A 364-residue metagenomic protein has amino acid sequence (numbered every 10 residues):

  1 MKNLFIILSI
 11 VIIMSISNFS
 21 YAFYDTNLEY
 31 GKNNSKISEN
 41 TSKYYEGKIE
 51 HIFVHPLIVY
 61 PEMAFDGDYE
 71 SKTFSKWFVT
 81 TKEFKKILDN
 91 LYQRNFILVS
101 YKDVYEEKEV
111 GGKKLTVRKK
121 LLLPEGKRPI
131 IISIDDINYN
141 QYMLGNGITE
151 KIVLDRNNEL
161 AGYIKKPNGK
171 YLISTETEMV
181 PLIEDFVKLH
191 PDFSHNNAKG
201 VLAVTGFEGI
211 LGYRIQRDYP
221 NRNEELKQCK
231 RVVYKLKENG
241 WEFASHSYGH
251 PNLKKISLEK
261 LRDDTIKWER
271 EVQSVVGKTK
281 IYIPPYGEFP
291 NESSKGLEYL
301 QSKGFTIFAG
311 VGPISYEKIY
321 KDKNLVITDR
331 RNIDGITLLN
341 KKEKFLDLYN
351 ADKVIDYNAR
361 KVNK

Functional and structural regions predicted by a protein language model:
M1-K2, S17, T26, G31-S35: Generic cytosolic/nucleocytoplasmic N-terminal low-complexity/intrinsically disordered segments
K2-F23: Sec-dependent N-terminal signal peptides of Gram-positive bacterial secreted proteins and lipoproteins
N3, S75-F78, K170-S174: Short coil/turn segments at secondary-structure boundaries
I6-V11, L91, V233-K235: Hydrophobic alpha-helical segments and their boundary regions
L28-Y101, T116-I132, N140-L144, L253-K364: C-terminal active-site subregion of NodB/CE4 polysaccharide deacetylases
I52-G67, V110-T116, L123-I130, I137-P290 (+1 more regions): Metal-dependent polysaccharide deacetylase catalytic core of the NodB/CE4 family, i.e., the active-site-bearing domain
Y105-E106: Functional beta-strand-loop-alpha-helix junction segments that form "active/interaction loops" within catalytic
